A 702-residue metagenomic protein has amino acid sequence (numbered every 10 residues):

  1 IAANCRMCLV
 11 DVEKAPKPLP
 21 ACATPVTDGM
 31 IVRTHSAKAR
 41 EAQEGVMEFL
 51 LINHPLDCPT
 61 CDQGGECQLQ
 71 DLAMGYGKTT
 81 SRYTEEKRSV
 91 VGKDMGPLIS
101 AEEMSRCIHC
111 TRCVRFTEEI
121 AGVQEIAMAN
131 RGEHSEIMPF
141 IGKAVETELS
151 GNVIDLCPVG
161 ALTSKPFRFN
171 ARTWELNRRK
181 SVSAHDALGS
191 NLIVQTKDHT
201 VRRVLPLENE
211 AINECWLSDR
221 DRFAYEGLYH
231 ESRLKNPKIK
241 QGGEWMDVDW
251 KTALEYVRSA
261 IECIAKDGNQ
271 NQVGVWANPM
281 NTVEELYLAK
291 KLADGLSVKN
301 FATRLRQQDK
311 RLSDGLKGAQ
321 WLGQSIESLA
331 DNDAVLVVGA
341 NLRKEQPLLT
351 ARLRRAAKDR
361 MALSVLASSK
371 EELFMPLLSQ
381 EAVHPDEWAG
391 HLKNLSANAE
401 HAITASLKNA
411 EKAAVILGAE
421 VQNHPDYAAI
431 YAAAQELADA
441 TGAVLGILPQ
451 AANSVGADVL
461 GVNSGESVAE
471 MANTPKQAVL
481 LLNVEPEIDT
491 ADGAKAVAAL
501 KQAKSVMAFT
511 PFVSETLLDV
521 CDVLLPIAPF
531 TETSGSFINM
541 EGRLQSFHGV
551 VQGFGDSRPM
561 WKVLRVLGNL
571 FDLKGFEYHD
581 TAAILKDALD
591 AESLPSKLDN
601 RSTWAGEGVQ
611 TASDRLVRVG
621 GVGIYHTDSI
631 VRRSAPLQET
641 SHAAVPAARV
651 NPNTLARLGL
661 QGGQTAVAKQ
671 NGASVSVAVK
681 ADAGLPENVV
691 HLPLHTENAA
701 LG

Functional and structural regions predicted by a protein language model:
I1-A2, D11-A15, C22, T27-A402 (+4 more regions): N-terminal export/assembly segments and adjacent metallocofactor-ligating motifs of anaerobic energy-metabolism
S164-F167, G268-Q272, V444-L448, G575-A582: Flexible, glycine/charged-enriched surface loops at secondary-structure junctions
N271-G274, V335, A413-L417, K476-L481: Generic beta-sheet signal
K290, D331, V337, R343-E372 (+5 more regions): A cross-kingdom feature strongest in bacterial/archaeal respiratory oxidoreductases
V298-R311, R360-K370, A440-G456, A503-S514: A generic structural motif
I326-E327, A405, M471-N473: Short amphipathic alpha-helix with an adjacent loop that forms part of the alpha/beta core around
A367-S369, M375-H401, Y427-E436, A440 (+3 more regions): Short alpha-helices
E411-T474, V619-V622: A glycine-rich, hydrophobic/aromatic-adjacent loop/helix-cap motif
